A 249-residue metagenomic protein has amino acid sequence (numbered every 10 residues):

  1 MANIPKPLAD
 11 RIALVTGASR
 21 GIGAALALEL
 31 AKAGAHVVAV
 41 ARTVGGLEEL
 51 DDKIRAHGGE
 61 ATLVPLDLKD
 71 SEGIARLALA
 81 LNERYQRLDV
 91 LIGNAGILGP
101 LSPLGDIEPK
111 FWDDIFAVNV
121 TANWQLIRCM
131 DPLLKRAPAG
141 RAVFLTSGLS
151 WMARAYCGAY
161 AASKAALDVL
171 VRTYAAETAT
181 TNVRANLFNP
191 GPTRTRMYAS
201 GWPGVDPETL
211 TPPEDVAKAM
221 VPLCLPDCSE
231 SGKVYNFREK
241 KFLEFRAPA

Functional and structural regions predicted by a protein language model:
R11, G59-E60, Q86-L88, L134-S147 (+3 more regions): Active-site loop of short-chain dehydrogenase/reductase
S19-G21: Conserved glycine-rich cofactor-binding loop
A33-E49: Conserved glycine-rich Rossmann-like NAD(P)H-binding loop of the short-chain dehydrogenase/reductase
G45, P65-R76, P109: The beta1-alpha1 cofactor-binding region of Rossmann-like NAD(H)/NADP(H)-dependent oxidoreductases
I97, K135, G140-A166, V171-T180 (+1 more regions): Catalytic loop of short-chain dehydrogenase/reductase
S102-L104, F111-D113: Substrate-binding pocket helix/loop in short-chain dehydrogenase/reductase
T180, L187-F188, T195, P203-R246: C-terminal helical subdomain
